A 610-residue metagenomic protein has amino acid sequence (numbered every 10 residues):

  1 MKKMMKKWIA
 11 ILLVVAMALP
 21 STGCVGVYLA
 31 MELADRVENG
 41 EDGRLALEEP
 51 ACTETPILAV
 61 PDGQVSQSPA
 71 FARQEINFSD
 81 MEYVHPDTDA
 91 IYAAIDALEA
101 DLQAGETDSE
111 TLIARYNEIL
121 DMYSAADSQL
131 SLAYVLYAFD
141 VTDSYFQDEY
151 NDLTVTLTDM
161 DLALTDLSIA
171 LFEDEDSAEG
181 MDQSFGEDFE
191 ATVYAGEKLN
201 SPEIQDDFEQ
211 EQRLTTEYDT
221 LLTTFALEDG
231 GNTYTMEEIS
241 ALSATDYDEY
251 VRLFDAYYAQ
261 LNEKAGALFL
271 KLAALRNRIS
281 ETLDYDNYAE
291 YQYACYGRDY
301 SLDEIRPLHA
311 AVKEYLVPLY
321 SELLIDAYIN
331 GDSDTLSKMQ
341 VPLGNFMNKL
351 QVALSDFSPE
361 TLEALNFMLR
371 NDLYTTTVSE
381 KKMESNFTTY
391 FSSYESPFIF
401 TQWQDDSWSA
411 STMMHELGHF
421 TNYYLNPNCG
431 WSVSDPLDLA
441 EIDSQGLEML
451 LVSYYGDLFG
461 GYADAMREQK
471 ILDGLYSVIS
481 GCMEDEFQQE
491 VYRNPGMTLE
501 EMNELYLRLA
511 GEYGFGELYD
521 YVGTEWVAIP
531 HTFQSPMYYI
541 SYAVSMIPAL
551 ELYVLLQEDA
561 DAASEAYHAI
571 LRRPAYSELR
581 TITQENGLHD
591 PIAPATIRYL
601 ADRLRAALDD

Functional and structural regions predicted by a protein language model:
L58-P342: A well-structured
T192-Y194, M413, T421, G481 (+3 more regions): C-terminal, non-catalytic "cap/extension" segments appended to globular domains
A310, Y315, P436-D464, K470-L472 (+2 more regions): Post-HExxH zinc-binding segment in Zn-dependent metallohydrolases
Y374-S396, S535: Catalytic zinc-binding patch centered on the HExxH motif and its immediate surroundings that defines zinc-dependent
F398-M413: Short pre-active-site segment immediately N-terminal to the catalytic Zn-binding motif
G418-W431, L450: Catalytic Zn2+-binding segment of zinc metalloproteases
